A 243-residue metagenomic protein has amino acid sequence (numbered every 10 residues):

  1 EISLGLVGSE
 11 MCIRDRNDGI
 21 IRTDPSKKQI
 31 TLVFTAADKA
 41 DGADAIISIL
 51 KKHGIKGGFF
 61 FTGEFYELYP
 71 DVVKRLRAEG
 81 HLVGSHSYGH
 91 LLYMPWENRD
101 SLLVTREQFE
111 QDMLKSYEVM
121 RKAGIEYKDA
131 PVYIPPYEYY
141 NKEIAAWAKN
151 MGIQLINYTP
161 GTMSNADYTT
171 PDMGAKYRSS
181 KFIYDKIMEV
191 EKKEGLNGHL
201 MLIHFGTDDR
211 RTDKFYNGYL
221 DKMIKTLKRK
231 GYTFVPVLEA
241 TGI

Functional and structural regions predicted by a protein language model:
E1-I13: Short, small-residue-biased leader/transition segments that mark boundaries at the very start of proteins
R16-D18, A43, I47, P70-K74 (+2 more regions): Generic structural signal for well-ordered alpha-helices, preferentially at hydrophobic/aromatic core positions
N17-P25, H53, E67-L68, R210-I243: C-terminal domain-boundary segment and adjacent tail
K28-I30, K51-R178, E194-D208: Metal-dependent polysaccharide deacetylase catalytic core of the NodB/CE4 family, i.e., the active-site-bearing domain
I30-A40: Active-site-adjacent substrate/metal-binding segments within catalytic domains of carbohydrate-active enzymes
A40-I47, I183-I187: Short, acidic/polar
L114, S180-Y184, Y216-D221: Well-ordered, non-membrane alpha-helical segments in soluble/globular domains
S179-E194: A short, acidic, amphipathic alpha-helical segment used as a generic capping/interface helix at domain edges
